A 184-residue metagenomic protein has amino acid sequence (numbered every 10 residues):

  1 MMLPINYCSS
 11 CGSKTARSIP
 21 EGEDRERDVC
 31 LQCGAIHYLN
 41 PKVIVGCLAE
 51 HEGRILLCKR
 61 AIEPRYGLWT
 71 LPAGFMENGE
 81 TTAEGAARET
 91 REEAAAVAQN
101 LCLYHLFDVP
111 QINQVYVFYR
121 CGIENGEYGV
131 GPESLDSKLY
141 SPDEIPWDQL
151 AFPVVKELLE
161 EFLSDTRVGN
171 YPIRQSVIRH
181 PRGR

Functional and structural regions predicted by a protein language model:
M1-C8, E161-T166, S176-R184: A broadly conserved sequence feature marking short terminus-proximal activation segments in nucleic acid-centric
L3-C47: Acidic, metal-coordinating catalytic segment for phosphate/diphosphate chemistry, firing primarily on the Nudix
Y7, R27, L48, L57 (+2 more regions): Conserved hydrophobic/aromatic beta-strand scaffold that supports enzyme active sites
S9, A16, L31, L56 (+3 more regions): Nucleotide phosphate-binding site architecture
R25, N40-I44, E50-E52, P64-Y66 (+3 more regions): Short connector loops at helix/strand junctions that flank enzyme active sites, especially segments positioning acidic
Q32, R60, A73, C121 (+1 more regions): Active-site donor-binding loop signature of nucleotide-sugar glycosyltransferases
E50-E92: Conserved Nudix-box catalytic region and its N-terminal flanking loop in Nudix hydrolases and closely related
M76-E161, V168-Y171, R184: Unchanged
